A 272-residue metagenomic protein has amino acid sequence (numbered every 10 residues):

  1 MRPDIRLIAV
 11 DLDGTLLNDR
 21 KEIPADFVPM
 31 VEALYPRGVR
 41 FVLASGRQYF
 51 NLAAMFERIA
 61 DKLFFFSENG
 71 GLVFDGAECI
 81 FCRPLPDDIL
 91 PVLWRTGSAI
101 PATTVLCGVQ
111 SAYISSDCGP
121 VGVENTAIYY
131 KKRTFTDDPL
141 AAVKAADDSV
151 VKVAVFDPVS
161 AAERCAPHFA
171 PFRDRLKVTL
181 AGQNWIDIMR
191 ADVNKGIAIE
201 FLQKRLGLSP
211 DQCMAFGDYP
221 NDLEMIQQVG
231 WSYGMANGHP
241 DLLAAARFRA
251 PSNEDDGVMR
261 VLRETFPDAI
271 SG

Functional and structural regions predicted by a protein language model:
R2-L7, I23-P24, D187-G272: Mg2+-dependent phosphoryl-transfer enzymes with acidic/Ser/Thr/Gly-rich catalytic loops
D4-D19: Asp-based phosphoryl-transfer active-site loop
R20-V123: Active-site phosphate-binding/coordination module
F27, L52-F56, C165, F169 (+3 more regions): Hydrophobic packing residues within well-ordered alpha-helices of enzyme cores
L34, S45, N69, V153 (+3 more regions): Residue-level signal for inorganic ion chemistry
G38-V42, D61-L63, V151-K152, D211-Q212 (+1 more regions): Short active-site oxyanion
R58-D61, N69, F172-D174, Q228-V229 (+1 more regions): Short, structured coil segments at secondary-structure junctions
T96, I100-F216, P220-M225, N237: Conserved acidic, metal-coordinating active-site core of Asp-based, Mg2+-dependent phosphoryl-transfer enzymes
